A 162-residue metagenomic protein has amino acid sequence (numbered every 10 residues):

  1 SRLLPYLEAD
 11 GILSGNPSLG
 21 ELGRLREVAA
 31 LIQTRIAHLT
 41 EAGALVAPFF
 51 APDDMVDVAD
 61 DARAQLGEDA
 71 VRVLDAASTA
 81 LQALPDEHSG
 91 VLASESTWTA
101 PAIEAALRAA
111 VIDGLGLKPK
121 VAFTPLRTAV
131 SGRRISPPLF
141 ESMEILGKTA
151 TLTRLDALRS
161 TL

Functional and structural regions predicted by a protein language model:
R2-G114: Small-residue-rich helix-loop
W98-A157, T161-L162: Charged substrate- and nucleic-acid-binding regions of tRNA-handling and nucleotidyl-transfer enzymes, centered on
